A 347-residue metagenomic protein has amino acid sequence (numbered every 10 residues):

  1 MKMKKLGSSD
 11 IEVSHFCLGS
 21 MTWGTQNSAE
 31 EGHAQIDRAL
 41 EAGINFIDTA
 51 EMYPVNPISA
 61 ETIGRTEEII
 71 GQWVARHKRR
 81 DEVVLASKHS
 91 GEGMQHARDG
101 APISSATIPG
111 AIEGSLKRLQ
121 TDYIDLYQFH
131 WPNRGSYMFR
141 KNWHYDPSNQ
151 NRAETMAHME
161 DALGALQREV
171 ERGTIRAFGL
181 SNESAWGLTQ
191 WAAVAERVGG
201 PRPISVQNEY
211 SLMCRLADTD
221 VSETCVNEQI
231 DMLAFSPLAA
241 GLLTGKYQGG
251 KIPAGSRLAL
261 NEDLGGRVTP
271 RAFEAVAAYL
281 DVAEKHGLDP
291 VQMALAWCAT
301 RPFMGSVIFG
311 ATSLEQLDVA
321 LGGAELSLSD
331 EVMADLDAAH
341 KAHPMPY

Functional and structural regions predicted by a protein language model:
M1-K88, A106-P109, D122, E171: N-terminal binding-site loop/beta-alpha segment at the start of enzyme catalytic domains that lines or forms
L6, L18, G32, I47 (+11 more regions): Conserved, mostly hydrophobic/aromatic
S14, G135-N151, T224-V282: Glycine-rich, positively charged active-site loop/lid region within alpha/beta enzyme cores that binds and organizes
M21-W23, M52, K88-E92, F129-P132 (+3 more regions): Active-site beta-loop-alpha junctions enriched in small/polar residues
A42, H77-R79, R118-Y123, A162-R176 (+4 more regions): A structural motif corresponding to the C-terminal end of an alpha-helix and its immediate exit/capping segment
M52, V170, P237, R257-E325: Conserved short secondary-structure transition element at the edge of the structured enzyme core that lines
Q95-Q207: Glycine/proline-rich, positively charged, aromatic-decorated active-site loop/lid region on the catalytic face
V170-E171, L216-D231: Basic phosphate/pyrophosphate-binding loop/patch that engages nucleotide-derived ligands
